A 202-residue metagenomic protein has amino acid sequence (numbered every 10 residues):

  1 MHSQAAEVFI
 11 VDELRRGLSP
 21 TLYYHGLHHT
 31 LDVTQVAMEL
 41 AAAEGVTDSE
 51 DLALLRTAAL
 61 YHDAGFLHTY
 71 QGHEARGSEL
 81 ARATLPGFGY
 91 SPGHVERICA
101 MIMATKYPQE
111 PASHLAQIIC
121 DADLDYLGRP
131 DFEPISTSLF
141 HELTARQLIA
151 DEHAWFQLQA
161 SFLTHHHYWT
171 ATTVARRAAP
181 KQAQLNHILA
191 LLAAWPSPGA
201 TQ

Functional and structural regions predicted by a protein language model:
M1, F9-I10, I98, I102 (+3 more regions): Generic hydrophobic, helix-prone segments enriched in Leu/Val/Ile
M1-R16, H29: Short alpha-helical hairpin
A6-D12, L52-L55, P111: Short hydrophobic/aromatic-rich motifs at helix boundaries and adjacent loops
L18-T47, Y61, Y90, Y107-Q202: Divalent metal-dependent phosphate-bond-processing catalytic cores, especially two-metal-ion Mg2+/Mn2+ enzymes that act
V33, L52-T69, H73, G77 (+1 more regions): His-Asp-centered metal-binding catalytic motifs of divalent-metal-dependent phosphohydrolases/nucleases
V33-A37, H73-F88: An active-site-proximal "capping" alpha-helix that borders the catalytic cofactor pocket
